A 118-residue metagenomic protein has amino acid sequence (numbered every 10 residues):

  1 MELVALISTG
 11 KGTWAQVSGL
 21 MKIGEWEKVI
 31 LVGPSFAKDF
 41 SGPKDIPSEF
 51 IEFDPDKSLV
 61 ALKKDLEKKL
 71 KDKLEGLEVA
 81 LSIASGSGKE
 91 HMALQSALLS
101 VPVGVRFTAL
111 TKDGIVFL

Functional and structural regions predicted by a protein language model:
M1-A80, K89-L118: Long, low-complexity, Lys/Arg-enriched
I83: Short glycine-centered, acidic/aromatic-flanked micro-motifs in structured strand/loop junctions that mark active-site
G86: Conserved TIR/SEFIR loop-to-helix hotspot centered on a Trp-containing motif with a nearby acidic residue
